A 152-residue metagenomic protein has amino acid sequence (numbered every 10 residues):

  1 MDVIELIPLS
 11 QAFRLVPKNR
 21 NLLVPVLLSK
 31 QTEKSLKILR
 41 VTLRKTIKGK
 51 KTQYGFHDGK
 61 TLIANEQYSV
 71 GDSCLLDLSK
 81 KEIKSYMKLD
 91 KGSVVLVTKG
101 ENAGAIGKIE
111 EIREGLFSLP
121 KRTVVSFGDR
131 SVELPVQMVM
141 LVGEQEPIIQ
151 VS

Functional and structural regions predicted by a protein language model:
M1-S152: Ferredoxin-like alpha/beta domains used as RNA- or RNAP-binding modules
